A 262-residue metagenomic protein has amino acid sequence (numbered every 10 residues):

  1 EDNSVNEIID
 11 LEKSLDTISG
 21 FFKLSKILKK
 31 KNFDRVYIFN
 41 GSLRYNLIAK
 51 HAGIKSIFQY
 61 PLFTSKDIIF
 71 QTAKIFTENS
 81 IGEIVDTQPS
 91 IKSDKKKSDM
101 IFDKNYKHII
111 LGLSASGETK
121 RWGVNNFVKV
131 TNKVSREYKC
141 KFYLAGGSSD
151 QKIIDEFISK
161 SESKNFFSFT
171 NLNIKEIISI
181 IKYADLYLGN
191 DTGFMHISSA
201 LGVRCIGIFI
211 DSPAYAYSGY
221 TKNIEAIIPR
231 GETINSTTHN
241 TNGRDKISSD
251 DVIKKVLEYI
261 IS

Functional and structural regions predicted by a protein language model:
E1-S262: Catalytic machinery of carbohydrate-active enzymes, primarily nucleotide-sugar-dependent glycosyltransferases
